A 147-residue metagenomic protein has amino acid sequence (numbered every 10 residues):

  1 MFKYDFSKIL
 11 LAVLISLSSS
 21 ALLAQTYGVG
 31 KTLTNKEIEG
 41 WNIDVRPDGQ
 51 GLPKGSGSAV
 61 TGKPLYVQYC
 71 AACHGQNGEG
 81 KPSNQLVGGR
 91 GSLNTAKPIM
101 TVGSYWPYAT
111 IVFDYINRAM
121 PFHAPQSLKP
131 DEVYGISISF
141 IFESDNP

Functional and structural regions predicted by a protein language model:
M1-L10: Bacterial N-terminal signal peptides that target proteins for export
S18-S19: N-terminal signal peptide c-region/cleavage motif recognized by signal peptidases
L22-G28: Boundary at the C-terminal end of the N-terminal hydrophobic targeting segment
G28-L65, P121-P125: Electrostatic cytochrome c docking/interface patches
E37, D114-Y115, A119, Q126-P147: C-terminal capping alpha-helices of c-type cytochrome domains
L52-G55, A59, K63, E79 (+2 more regions): Solvent-exposed, acidic/flexible segments
G62, Y66-Q76, L86, I136 (+1 more regions): The canonical Cys-X-X-Cys-His
K63, G78-D114: Gly/Gly-Pro-rich "capping" loops immediately C-terminal to redox-active cysteine motifs in periplasmic/lumenal
